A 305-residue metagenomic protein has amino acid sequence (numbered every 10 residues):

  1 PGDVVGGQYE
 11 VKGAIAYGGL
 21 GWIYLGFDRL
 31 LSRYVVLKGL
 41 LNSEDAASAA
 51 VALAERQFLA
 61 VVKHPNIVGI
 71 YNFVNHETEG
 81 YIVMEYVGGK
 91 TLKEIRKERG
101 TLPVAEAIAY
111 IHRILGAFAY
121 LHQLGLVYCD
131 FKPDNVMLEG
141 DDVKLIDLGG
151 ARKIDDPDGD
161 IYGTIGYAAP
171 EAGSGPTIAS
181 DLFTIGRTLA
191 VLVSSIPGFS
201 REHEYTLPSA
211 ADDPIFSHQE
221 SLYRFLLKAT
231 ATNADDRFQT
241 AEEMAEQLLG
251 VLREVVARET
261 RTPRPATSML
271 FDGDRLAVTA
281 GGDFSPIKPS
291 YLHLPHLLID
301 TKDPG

Functional and structural regions predicted by a protein language model:
W22: Conserved N-lobe ATP-binding subsite of Hanks-type protein kinase domains, especially the beta3 VAIK lysine
F27-Y34: Conserved N-lobe loop of protein kinases adjacent to the ATP-binding glycine-rich P-loop
L41-V61: AlphaC helix of the eukaryotic protein kinase fold
F73: Activation-segment/catalytic-loop signature of the eukaryotic protein kinase fold
E77-T91: Conserved short submotifs of the Hanks-type protein kinase catalytic core that shape the nucleotide-binding pocket
L92-L102: AlphaC helix of the protein kinase catalytic domain
Y110-I111: Activation segment signature within eukaryotic-like protein kinase domains
I114-L126: Protein kinase catalytic-loop region centered on the HRD/HxD motif
